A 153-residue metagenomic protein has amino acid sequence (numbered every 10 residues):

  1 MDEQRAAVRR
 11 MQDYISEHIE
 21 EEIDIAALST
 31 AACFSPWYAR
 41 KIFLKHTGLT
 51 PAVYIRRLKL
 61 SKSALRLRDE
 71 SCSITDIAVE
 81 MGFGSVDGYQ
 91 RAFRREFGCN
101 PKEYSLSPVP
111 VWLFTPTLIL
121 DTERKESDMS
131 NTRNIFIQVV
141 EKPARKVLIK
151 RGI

Functional and structural regions predicted by a protein language model:
M1-A6, V53: Basic, helix-initiating cap at the start of DNA-binding domains
R9-A26, L44-M81, S107-E126: Terminal helix-turn-helix DNA-binding modules in bacterial transcription factors
A27-R40: Helix-turn-helix
F34, F83-G84: The short coil/loop that forms the "turn" connecting the two helices of the helix-turn-helix
W37-A39, F43, G88-Y89, F93: Short hydrophobic/aromatic patch on the recognition helix
S61, L65-R68, S73, G84-I153: A solvent-exposed interaction/effector surface
